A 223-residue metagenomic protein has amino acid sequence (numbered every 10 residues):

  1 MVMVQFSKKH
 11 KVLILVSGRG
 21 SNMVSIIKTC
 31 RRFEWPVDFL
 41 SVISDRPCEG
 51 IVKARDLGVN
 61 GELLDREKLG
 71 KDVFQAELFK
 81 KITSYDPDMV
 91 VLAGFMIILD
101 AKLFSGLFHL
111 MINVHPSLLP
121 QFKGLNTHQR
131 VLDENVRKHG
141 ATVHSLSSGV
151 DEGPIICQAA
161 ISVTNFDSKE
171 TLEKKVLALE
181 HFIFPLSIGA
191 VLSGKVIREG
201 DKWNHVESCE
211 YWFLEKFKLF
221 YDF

Functional and structural regions predicted by a protein language model:
V2-E49: N-terminal Rossmann-like dinucleotide-binding module
V4, N126, G200-F223: Internal anion-binding site segments
K11, D38-S41, N60, L110 (+1 more regions): Proline-centered loop/turn at the N-terminus of a beta-strand
S21, F33-D38, D45-D86: N-terminal glycine-/serine-/threonine-rich beta1-alpha1-beta2 phosphate-ribose binding loop of Rossmann-like
S21-V24, I51-V52, A101, P185: Alpha-helical elements of the RecA-like P-loop NTPase motor core of helicases
V24-K28, A76-T83, F182-P185, G189: Amphipathic, non-transmembrane alpha-helical secondary structure
T29, M89, A93-E207: Donor/substrate-binding cores of folate-linked one-carbon enzymes
S41, E62, A159-I161: Structural signal for short hydrophobic segments within the conserved structured cores of catalytic domains across
